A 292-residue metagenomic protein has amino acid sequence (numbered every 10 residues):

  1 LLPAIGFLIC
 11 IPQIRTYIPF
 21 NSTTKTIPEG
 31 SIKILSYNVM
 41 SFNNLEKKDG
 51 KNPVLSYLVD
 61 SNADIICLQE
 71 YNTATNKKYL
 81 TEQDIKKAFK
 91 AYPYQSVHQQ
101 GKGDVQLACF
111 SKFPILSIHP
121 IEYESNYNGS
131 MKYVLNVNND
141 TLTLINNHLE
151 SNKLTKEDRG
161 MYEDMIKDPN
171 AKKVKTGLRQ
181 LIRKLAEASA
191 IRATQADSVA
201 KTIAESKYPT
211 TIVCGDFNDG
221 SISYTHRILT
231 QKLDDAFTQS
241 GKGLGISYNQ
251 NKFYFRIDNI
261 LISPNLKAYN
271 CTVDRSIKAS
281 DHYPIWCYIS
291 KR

Functional and structural regions predicted by a protein language model:
L1-L2, G6, P120-I121, A190-I212 (+1 more regions): Metal-dependent phosphoester-hydrolase catalytic domains
G6-P28, E46, I65, Q69-E163 (+1 more regions): Structured beta-strand-rich core segments of catalytic domains in phosphoester-bond hydrolases
S31-N43, T141-E150, K175-L185: Active-site-proximal beta-strand elements of phosphoester/diester hydrolases
I34-L35, C67, V213: Residue-level marker for buried hydrophobic side chains located in beta-strands that build the well-ordered beta-sheet
Y37-V39, E70-Y71, L149, D216-F217 (+1 more regions): Active-site metal-binding loops of divalent metal-dependent hydrolases
N43-N62, Q100: Start-of-domain marker
N62, K112-P114, K207, N265: Residue-level detector of structured alpha->beta connecting loops
R159-L185: A solvent-exposed, charged loop/short amphipathic helix patch at secondary-structure junctions
